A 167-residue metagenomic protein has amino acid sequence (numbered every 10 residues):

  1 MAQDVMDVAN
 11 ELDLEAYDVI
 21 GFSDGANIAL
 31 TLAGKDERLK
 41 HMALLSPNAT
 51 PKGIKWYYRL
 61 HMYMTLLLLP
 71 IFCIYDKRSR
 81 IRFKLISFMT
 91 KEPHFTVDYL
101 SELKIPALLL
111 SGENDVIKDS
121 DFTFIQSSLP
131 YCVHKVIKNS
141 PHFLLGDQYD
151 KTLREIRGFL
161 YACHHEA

Functional and structural regions predicted by a protein language model:
M1-Y17: Conserved acidic catalytic loop of the alpha/beta-hydrolase fold
L12, E155-E166: C-terminal alpha-helix
E15-K52: Conserved hydrolase catalytic core segment
M42-C73: Hydrolase active-site cap/lid region
K84-Y99, N114: Active-site nucleophile elbow and catalytic-triad environment of alpha/beta-hydrolase enzymes
L103, L109-S111: Short beta-strand/loop motif that positions the catalytic acidic residue of the alpha/beta-hydrolase fold
S111-S140: Conserved loop-alpha-helix segment in the C-terminal half of the alpha/beta-hydrolase fold that carries the catalytic
S140-L153: Catalytic histidine-centered segment of alpha/beta-hydrolase-like enzymes
